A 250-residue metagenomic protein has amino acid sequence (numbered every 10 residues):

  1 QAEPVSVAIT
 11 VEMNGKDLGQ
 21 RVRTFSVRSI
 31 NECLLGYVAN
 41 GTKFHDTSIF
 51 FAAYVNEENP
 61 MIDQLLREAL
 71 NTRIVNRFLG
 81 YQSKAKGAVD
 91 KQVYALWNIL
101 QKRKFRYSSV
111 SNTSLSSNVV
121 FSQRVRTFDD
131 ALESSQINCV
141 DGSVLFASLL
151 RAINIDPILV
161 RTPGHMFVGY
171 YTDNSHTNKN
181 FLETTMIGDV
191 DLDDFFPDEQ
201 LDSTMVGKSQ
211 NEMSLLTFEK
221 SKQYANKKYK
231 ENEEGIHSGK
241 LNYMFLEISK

Functional and structural regions predicted by a protein language model:
Q1-K250: A structural boundary/capping signal
